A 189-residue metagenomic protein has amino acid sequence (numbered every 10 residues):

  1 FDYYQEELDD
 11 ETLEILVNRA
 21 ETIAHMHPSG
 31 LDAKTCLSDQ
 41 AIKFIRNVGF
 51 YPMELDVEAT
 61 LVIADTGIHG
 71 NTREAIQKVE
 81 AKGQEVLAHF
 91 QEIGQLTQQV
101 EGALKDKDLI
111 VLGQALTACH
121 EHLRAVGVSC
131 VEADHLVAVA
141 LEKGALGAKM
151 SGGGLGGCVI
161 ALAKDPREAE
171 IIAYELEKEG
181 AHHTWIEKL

Functional and structural regions predicted by a protein language model:
D2-L8, I15-H25, A33-M150, I160-L189: C-terminal nucleotide
G154-G156: Glycine-rich nucleotide-binding loop
